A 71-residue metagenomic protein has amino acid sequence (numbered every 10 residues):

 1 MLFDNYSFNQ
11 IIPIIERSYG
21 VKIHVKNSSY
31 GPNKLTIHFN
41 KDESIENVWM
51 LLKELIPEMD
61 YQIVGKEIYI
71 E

Functional and structural regions predicted by a protein language model:
M1-E71: A residue-level detector for the "anchor" residue at the start of short, highly conserved motifs
